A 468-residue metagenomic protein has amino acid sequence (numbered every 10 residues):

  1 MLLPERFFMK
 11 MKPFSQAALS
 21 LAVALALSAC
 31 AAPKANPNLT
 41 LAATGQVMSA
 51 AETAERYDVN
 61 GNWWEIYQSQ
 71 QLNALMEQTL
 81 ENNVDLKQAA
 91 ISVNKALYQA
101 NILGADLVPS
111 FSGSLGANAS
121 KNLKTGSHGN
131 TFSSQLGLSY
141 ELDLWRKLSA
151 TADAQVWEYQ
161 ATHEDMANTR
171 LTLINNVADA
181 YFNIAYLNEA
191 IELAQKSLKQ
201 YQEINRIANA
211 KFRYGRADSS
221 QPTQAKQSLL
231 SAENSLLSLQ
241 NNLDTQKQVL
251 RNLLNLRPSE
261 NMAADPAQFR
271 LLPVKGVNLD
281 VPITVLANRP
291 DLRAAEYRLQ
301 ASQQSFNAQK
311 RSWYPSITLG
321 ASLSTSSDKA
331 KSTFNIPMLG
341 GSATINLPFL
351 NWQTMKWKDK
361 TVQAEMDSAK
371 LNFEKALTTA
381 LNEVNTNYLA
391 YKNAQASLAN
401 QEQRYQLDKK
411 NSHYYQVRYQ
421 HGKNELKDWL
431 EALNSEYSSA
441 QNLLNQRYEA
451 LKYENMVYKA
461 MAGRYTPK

Functional and structural regions predicted by a protein language model:
L2-V23, L27-E81, Q240-A287, K459-K468: Terminal intrinsically disordered/low-complexity segments used for targeting and assembly
E52-Y67, E77, S114-G137, E260-N278 (+5 more regions): Small/polar, glycine/serine/threonine/aspartate-rich low-complexity segments that form flexible
Q78-K87, N94-P109, L123, G137-A154 (+6 more regions): A glycine-/polar-enriched beta->alpha junction
Q88-L103, T169, N175-K196, Q200-E203 (+6 more regions): Amphipathic alpha-helical coiled-coil segments
Y98, L107, T125-G126, I207-R213 (+2 more regions): Amphipathic alpha-helical coiled-coil/rod segments that serve as protein-protein coupling scaffolds
T125-K211: Compact, aliphatic and Gly/Pro-tolerant "microcore" segments centered on a short helix or tight beta-hairpin and their
R213-N242: Repeat-solenoid scaffold signature
L239, P290-D291, Y297, Q446: Metallo-beta-lactamase
